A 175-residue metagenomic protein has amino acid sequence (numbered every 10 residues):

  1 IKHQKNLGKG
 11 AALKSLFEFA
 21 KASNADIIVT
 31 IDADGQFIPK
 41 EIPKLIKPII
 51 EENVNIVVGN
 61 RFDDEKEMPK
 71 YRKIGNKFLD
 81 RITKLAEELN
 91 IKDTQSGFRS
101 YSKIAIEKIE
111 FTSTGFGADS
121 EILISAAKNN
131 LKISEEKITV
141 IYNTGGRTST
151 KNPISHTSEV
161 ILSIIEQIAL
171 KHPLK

Functional and structural regions predicted by a protein language model:
I1, T83, N130-K132: A generic structural signal for short, solvent-exposed coil/turn residues that cap or connect secondary-structure
H3-S23, I27-V29, P39-F116, Y142-E159: Acceptor/aglycone-binding surface of glycosyltransferases and processive sugar-polymer synthases
D32-Q36: The conserved acidic donor/metal-binding loop of glycosyltransferases
E88, T112-K175: Hydrophobic helical membrane-anchoring modules
